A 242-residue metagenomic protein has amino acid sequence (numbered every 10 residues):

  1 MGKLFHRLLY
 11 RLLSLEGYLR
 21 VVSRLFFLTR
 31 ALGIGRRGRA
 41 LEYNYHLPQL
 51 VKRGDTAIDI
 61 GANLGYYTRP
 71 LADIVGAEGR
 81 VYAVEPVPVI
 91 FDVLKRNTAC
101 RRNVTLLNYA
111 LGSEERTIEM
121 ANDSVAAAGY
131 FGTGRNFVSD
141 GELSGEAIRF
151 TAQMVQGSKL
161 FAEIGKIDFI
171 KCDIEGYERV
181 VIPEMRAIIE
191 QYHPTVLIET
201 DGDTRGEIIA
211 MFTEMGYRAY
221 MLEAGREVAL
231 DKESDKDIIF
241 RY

Functional and structural regions predicted by a protein language model:
M1-Y242: Phosphate/nucleotide-binding beta-alpha loop and adjacent structural elements of enzyme active sites
